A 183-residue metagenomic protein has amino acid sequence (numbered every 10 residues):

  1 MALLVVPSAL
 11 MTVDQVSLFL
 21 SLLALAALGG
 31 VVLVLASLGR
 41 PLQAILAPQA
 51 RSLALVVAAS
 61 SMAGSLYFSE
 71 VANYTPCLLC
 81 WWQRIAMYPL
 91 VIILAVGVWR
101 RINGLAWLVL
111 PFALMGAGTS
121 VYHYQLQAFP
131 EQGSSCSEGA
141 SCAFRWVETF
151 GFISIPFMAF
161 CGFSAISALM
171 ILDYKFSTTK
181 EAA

Functional and structural regions predicted by a protein language model:
M1-L79, M87-A95, W99-A183: Secretory/periplasmic and organellar redox-cofactor proteins
Q83: Cys/His-rich metal-chelating microdomains
